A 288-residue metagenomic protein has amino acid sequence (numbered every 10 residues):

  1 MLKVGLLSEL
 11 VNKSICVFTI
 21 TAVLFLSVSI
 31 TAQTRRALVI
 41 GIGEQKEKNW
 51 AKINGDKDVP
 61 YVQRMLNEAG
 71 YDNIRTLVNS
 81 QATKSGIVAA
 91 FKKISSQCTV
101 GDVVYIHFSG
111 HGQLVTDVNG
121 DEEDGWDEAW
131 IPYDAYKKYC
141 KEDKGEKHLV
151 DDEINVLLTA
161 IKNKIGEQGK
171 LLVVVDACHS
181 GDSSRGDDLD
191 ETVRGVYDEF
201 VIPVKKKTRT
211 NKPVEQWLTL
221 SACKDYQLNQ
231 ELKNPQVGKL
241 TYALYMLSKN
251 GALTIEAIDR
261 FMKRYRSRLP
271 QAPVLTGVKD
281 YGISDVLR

Functional and structural regions predicted by a protein language model:
L2-F18: Bacterial N-terminal signal peptides that target proteins for export
I15, V28-R288: Cysteine endopeptidase catalytic domains of the caspase/legumain-like
T19-A22, G86: Small side chains
T21-S29: Hydrophobic h-region of N-terminal signal peptides that target proteins for export in Gram-negative bacteria
